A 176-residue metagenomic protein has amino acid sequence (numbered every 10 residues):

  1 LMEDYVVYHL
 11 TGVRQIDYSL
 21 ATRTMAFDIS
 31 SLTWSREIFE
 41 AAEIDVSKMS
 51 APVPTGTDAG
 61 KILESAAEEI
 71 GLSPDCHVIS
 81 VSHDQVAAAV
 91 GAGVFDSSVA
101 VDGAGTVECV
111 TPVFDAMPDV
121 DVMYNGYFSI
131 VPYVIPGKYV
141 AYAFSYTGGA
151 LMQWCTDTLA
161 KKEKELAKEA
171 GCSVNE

Functional and structural regions predicted by a protein language model:
L1-M2, V7-Q15, L20, M25-R36 (+2 more regions): Active-site core segments that coordinate phosphate-bearing ligands/cofactors across diverse enzyme families
E43-P54: A conserved helix-loop-beta module that forms one wall/lid of the active-site cleft in ATP-utilizing catalytic domains
T57-D58: Glycine-rich, mobile lid/loop segments that gate access to catalytic sites or pores
K61: Extracytoplasmic/periplasmic/luminal assembly and interaction segments in envelope/secretory/respiratory proteins
